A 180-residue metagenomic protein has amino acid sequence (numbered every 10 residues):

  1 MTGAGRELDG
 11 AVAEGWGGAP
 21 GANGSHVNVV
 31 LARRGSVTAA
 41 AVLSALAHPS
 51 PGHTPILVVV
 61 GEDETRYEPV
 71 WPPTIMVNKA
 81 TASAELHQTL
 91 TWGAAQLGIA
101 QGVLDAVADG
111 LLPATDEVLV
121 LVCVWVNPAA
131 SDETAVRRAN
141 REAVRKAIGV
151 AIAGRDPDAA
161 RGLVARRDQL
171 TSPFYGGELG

Functional and structural regions predicted by a protein language model:
M1-G180: Accessory interaction regions appended to the cores of large information-processing enzymes
